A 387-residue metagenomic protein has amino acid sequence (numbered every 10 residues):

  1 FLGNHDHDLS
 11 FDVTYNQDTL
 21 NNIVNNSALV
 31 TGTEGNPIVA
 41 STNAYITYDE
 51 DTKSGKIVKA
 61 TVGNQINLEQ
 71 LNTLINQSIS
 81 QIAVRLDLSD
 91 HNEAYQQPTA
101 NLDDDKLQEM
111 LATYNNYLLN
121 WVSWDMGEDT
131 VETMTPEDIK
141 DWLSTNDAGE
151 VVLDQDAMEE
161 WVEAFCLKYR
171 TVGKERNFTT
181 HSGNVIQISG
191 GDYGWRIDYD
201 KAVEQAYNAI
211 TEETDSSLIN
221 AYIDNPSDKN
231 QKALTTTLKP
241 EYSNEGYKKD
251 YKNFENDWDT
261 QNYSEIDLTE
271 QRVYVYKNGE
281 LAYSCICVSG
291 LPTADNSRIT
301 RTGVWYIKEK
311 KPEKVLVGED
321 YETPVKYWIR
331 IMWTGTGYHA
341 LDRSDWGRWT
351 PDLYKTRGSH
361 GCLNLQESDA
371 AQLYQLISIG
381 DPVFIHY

Functional and structural regions predicted by a protein language model:
F1-W305, E309-T323, Y327, I377-I379 (+1 more regions): Surface-exposed, secretory/extracytoplasmic low-complexity segments enriched in Ser/Thr/Asn/Gly/Pro
E160, I299-T302, G318-Y387: Exported/periplasmic cell-wall-interacting domains
